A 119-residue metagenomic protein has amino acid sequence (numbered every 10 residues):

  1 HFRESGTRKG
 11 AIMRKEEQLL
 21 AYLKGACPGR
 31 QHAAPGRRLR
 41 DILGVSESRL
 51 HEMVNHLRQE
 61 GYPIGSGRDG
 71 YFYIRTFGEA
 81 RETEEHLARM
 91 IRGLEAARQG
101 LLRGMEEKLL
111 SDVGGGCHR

Functional and structural regions predicted by a protein language model:
F2-Y22: Short alpha-helical segments that sit at the start of domains
G25-Q31, E60-Y62: Short helix-capping/hinge SLiMs at alpha-helix to coil transitions
G29-D41: Short acidic, hydrophobic short linear motifs in intrinsically disordered regions
V45-H56: Short amphipathic alpha-helical interaction segments
R58-R68: A short, conserved structural fragment
G67-T76: Minor-groove-contacting beta-hairpin "wing" of winged helix-turn-helix DNA-binding domains
F77-E84: Short, charged/polar, Gly/Pro-enriched secondary-structure boundary elements
E84-R119: Long, low-complexity, charge-rich intrinsically disordered regions
